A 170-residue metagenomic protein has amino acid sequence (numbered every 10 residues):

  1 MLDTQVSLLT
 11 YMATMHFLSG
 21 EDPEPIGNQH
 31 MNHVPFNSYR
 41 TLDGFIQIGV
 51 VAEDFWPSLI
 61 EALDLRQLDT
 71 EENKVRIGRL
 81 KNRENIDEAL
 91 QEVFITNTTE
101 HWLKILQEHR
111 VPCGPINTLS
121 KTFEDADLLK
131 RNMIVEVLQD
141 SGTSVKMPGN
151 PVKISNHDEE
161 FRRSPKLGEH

Functional and structural regions predicted by a protein language model:
M1-V51, E159: Active-site-adjacent "lid/gating" segments in soluble enzymes
Q5-V6, N82, K121-D125: Beta-rich nucleic-acid/ligand-interaction surfaces
H16-E24, D125-Q139: Short, surface-exposed loop/helix-turn segments at secondary-structure junctions that function as lids/hinges flanking
V34-H109, C113: Aromatic-enriched alpha-helical interface/lid elements that frame and gate functional surfaces
V34-P35, M133, S141, N150: Residue-level marker for the onset of beta-strands and adjacent loop->beta junctions in well-ordered domains
E53-D54, K121, V152, E159: Short, glycine-/Ser/Thr-/acidic-enriched flexible segments
Q107-R131: Conserved PLP cofactor-binding pocket of PLP-dependent enzymes
L138, G142-H170: Flexible, small-/acidic-enriched active-site or ligand-binding loops
